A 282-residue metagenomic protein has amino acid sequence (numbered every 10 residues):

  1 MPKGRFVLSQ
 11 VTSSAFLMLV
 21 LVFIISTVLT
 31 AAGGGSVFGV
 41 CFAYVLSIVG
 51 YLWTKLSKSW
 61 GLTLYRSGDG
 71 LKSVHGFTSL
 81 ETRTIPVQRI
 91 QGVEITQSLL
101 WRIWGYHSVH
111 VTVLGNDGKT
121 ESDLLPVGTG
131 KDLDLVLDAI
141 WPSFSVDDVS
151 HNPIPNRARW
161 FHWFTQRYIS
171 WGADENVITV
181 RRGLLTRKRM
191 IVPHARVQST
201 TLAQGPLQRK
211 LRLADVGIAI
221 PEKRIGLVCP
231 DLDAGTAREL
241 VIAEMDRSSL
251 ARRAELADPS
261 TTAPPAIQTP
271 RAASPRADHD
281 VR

Functional and structural regions predicted by a protein language model:
M1-R282: N-terminal basic, Ser/Thr-rich segments that initiate or prime the first beta/alpha elements at protein or domain
